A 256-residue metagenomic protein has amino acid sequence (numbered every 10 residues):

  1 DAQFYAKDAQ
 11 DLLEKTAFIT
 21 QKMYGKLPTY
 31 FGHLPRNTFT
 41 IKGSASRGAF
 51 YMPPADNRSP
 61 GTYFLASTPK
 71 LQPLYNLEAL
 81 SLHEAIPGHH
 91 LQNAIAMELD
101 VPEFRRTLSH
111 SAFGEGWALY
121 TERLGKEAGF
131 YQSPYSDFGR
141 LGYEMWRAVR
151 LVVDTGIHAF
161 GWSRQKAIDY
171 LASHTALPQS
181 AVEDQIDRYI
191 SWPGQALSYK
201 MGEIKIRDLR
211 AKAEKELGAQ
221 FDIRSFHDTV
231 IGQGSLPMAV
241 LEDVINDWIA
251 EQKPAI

Functional and structural regions predicted by a protein language model:
D1-I256: N-terminal maturation segment of proteins
